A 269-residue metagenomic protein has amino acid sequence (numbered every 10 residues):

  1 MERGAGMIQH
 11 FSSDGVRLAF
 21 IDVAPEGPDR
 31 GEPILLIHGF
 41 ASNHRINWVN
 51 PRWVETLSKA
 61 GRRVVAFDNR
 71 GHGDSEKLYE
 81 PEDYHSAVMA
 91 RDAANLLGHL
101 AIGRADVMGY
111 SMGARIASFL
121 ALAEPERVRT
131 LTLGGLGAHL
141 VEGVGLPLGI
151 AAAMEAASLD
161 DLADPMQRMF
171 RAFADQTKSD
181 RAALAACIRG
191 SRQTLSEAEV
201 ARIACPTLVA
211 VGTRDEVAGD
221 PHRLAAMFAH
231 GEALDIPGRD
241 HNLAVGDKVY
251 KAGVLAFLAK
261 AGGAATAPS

Functional and structural regions predicted by a protein language model:
V16-E76: Conserved HGGG/HGGXW glycine-rich cap/lid loop of the alpha/beta-hydrolase fold
H38, A105, G109-A114: Conserved alpha/beta-hydrolase "nucleophile elbow" surrounding the catalytic nucleophile
A87-A105: Conserved acidic catalytic loop of the alpha/beta-hydrolase fold
R115-A123, R127-S158: Flexible "cap/lid" loop of the alpha/beta hydrolase fold
R171-S196: Hydrophobic, aromatic-rich cap/lid helix
I203, V209-V211: Short beta-strand/loop motif that positions the catalytic acidic residue of the alpha/beta-hydrolase fold
E216-P221: Conserved alpha/beta-hydrolase "acid-adjacent" motif
R239-K251: Catalytic histidine-centered segment of alpha/beta-hydrolase-like enzymes
